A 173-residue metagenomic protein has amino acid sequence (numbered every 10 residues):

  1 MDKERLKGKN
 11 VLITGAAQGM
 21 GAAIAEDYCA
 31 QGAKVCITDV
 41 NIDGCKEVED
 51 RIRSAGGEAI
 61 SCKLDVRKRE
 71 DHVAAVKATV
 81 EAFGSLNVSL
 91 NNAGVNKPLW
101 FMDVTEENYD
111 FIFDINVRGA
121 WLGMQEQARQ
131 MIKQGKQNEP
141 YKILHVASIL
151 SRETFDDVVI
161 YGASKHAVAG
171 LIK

Functional and structural regions predicted by a protein language model:
R5-C36: Canonical Rossmann dinucleotide-binding motif of NAD(H)/NADP(H)-dependent dehydrogenases/reductases, specifically
Q31, A82-F83, E126-E139: A short helix-coil junction within the Rossmann-fold of NAD(P)-dependent oxidoreductases
I42-D43, L64-A74, E106: The beta1-alpha1 cofactor-binding region of Rossmann-like NAD(H)/NADP(H)-dependent oxidoreductases
W100-F101, N108-F113: Substrate-binding pocket helix/loop in short-chain dehydrogenase/reductase
M102, E153-V159: Active-site loop immediately N-terminal to the catalytic Tyr-X3-Lys motif of short-chain dehydrogenase/reductase
M124, S164, I172: Active-site helix of classical SDR
S148: Residue(s) in the substrate-gating loop at a strand-loop-helix junction that position the organic substrate next
